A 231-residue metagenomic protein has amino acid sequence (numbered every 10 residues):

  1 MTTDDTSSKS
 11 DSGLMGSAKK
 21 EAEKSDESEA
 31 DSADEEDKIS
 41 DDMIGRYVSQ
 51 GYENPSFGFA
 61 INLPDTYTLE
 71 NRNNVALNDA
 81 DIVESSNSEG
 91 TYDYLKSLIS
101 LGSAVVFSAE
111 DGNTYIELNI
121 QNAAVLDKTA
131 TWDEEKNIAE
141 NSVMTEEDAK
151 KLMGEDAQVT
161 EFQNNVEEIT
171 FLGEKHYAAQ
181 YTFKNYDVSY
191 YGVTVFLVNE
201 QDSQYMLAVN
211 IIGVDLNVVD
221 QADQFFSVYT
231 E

Functional and structural regions predicted by a protein language model:
M1-A33, M43, Y67, A179-Y181 (+3 more regions): Gram-positive cell-envelope targeting signals
D34-L101: N-terminal "mature-domain start" segment
E53, T182-K184, V198-N199: A generic structural motif
P55, N62-P64, E70-R72, E110 (+3 more regions): A structural detector for beta-sheet-dominated domains
F59, L63, E135, A139-N141 (+2 more regions): Stable alpha-helical elements in mature extracytoplasmic
Y67, Q201-E231: Surface-exposed amphipathic alpha-helical segments
A76-V193: Conserved polar/disulfide-associated segments of primarily extracytoplasmic proteins
F171-L172, L197-Q201: Proteolytic cleavage junctions
